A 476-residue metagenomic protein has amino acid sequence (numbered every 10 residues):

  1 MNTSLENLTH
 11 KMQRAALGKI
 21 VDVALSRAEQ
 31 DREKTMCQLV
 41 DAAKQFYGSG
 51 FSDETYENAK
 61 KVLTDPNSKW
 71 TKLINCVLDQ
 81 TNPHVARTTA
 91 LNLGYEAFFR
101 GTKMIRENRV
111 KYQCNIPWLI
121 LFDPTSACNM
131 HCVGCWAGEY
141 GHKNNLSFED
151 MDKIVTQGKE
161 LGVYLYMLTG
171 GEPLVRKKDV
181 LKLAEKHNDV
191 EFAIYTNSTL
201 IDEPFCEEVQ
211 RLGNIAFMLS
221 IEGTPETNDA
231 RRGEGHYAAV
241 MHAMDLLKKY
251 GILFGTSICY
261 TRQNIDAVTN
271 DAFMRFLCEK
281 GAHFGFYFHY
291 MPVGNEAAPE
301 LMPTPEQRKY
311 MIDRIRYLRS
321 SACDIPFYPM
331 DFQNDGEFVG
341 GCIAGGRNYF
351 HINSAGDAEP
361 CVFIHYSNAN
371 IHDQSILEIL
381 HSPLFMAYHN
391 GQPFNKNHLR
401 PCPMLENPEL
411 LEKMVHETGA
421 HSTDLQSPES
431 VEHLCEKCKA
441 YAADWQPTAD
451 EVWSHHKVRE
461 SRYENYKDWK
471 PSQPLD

Functional and structural regions predicted by a protein language model:
M1-E57, K61, D229-G345, N353-A355 (+3 more regions): Radical SAM enzyme [4Fe-4S]-AdoMet core and its adjacent flexible, acidic and glycine-rich loops/tails across
T3-M12, A16, V23, R27 (+5 more regions): Flexible mid-to-C-terminal extensions adjoining Fe-S/redox cofactors in radical SAM and related proteins
M36-P204, D476: Conserved alpha-helical substructure of the radical SAM core
E96-P117, P329-F332, G336, N370-M386: Short, charged low-complexity linear segments at domain edges
I120, G345-N348: Short loop/turn microsegments at loop-to-beta-strand junctions
C128, C132-C135, C342, G356 (+2 more regions): Short cysteine clusters
G134, G138-G141, N348, S367 (+1 more regions): Secreted/processed peptides and extracellular or luminal domains of membrane proteins
F148-L168, L174-H289: Radical SAM/AdoMet-radical enzyme domain recognition
